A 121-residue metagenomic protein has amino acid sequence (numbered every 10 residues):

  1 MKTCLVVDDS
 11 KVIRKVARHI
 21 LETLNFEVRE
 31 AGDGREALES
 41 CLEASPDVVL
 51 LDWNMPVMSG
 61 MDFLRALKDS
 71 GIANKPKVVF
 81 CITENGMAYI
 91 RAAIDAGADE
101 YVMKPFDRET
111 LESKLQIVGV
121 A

Functional and structural regions predicted by a protein language model:
K15-T23: Charged docking surfaces used in two-component/phosphorelay signaling
N25-G32, S40: Short hydrophobic/Thr-rich beta-strand motif most characteristic of the beta2 strand and flanking loop of CheY-like
D33-E36, S59-R65: Acidic catalytic/metal-coordinating carboxylates
A44-L50: Active-site beta3 strand of CheY-like receiver
M55: Receiver (REC) domain active-site loop signature in two-component systems and cognate sites in sensor histidine kinases
D62, N85-E100, S113: Alpha4 helix (beta4-alpha4-beta5 surface) of REC/receiver domains from two-component response regulators
F106-L115: C-terminal output helix
